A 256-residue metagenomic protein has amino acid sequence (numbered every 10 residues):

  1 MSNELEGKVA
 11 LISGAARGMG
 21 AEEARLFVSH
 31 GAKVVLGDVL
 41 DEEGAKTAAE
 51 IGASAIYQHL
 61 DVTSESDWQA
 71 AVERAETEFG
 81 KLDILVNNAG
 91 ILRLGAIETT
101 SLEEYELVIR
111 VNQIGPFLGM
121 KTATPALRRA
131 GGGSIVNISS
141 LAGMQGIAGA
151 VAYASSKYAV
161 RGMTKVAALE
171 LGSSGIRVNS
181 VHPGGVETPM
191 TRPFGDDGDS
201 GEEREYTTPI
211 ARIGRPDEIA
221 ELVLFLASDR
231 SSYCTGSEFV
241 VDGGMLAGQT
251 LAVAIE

Functional and structural regions predicted by a protein language model:
N3-V35: Canonical Rossmann dinucleotide-binding motif of NAD(H)/NADP(H)-dependent dehydrogenases/reductases, specifically
A96-I97, S101-E106, R204: Substrate-binding pocket helix/loop in short-chain dehydrogenase/reductase
M120, S156, T164: Active-site helix of classical SDR
P125, L169-S173, S232: Alpha-helical segment proximal to the catalytic Tyr-Lys
S140: Residue(s) in the substrate-gating loop at a strand-loop-helix junction that position the organic substrate next
Q145, T235-E256: Short C-terminal tail/terminal secondary-structure segment of NAD(P)H-dependent dehydrogenase/reductase domains
S180, D199-R230, C234, V241-G243: C-terminal helical subdomain
